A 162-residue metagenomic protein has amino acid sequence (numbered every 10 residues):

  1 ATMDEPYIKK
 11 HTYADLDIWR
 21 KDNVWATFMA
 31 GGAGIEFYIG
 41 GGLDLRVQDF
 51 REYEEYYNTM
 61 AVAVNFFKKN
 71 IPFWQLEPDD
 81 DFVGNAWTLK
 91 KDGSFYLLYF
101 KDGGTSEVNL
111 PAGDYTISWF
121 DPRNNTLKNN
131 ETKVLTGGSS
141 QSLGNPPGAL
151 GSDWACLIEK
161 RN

Functional and structural regions predicted by a protein language model:
A1, K9-H11, L16-K133, N145-N162: Aromatic- and carboxylate-lined catalytic core of secreted/periplasmic carbohydrate-active enzymes
S139-Q141: Short strand-edge motifs at loop-to-beta-strand transitions and within beta-strands of extracellular beta-rich domains
